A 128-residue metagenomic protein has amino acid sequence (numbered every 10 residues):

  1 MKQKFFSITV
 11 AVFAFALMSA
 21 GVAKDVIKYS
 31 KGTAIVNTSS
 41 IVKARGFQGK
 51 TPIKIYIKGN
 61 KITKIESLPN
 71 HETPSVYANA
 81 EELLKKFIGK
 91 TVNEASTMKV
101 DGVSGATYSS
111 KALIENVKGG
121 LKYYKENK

Functional and structural regions predicted by a protein language model:
M1-T9: Bacterial N-terminal signal peptides that target proteins for export
T9-A16: Bacterial N-terminal signal peptides
L17-V26: Bacterial Sec-dependent signal peptides at the C-terminal "C-region" and cleavage site
I27-K128: Active-site- and interface-proximal helix/loop "cap" or "latch" segments in soluble metabolic and energy-transducing
